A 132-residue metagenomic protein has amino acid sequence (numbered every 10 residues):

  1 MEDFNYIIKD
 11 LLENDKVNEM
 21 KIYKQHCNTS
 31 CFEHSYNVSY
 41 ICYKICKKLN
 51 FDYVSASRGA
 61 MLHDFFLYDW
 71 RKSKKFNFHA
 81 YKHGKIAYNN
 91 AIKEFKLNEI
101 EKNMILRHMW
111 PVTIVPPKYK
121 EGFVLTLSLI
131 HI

Functional and structural regions predicted by a protein language model:
M1-W70: Acidic/His-rich, divalent-metal-binding segments that scaffold phosphate/diphosphate chemistry
S39-I45, K82-I92: An active-site-proximal "capping" alpha-helix that borders the catalytic cofactor pocket
F51-L62, I100-M104, K120-L125: Alpha-helical scaffolds flanking conserved acidic
F65, P111-V112: A short structural micro-motif
W70-K75, A80-K85, E99: Mid-chain, well-packed structural core segment of small domains
K96, V115-P116: Catalytic cores of DNA base-excision repair glycosylases
L106-W110: Acidic helix/loop microenvironments that form the catalytic cleft of cell-wall polysaccharide enzymes
I130-I132: Conserved small/polar residues in nucleotide/adenosyl-binding loops
